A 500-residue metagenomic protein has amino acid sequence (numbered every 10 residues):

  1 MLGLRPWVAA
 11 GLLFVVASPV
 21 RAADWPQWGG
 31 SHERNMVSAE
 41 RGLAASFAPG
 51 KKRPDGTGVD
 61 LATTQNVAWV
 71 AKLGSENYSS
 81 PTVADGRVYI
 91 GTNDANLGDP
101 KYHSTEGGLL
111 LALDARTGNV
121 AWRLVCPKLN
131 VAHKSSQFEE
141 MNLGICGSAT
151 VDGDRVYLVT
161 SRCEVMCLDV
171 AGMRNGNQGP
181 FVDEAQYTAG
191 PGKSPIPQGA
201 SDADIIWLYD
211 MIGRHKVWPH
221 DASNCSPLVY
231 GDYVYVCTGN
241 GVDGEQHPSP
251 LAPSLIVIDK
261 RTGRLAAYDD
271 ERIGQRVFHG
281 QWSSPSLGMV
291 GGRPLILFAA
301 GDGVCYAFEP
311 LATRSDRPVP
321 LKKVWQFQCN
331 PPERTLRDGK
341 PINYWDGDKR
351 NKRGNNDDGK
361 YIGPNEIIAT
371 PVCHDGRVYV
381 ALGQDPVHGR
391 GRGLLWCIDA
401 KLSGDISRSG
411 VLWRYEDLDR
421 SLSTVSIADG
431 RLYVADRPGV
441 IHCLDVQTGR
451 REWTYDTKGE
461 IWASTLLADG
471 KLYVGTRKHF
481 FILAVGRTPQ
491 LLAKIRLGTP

Functional and structural regions predicted by a protein language model:
M1-L4: N-terminal secretory signal peptides that target proteins for export/translocation
P6-A17: Bacterial N-terminal signal peptides
V20-P500: Noncatalytic, solvent-exposed loop/strand surfaces of beta-propeller-type extracellular/periplasmic domains
